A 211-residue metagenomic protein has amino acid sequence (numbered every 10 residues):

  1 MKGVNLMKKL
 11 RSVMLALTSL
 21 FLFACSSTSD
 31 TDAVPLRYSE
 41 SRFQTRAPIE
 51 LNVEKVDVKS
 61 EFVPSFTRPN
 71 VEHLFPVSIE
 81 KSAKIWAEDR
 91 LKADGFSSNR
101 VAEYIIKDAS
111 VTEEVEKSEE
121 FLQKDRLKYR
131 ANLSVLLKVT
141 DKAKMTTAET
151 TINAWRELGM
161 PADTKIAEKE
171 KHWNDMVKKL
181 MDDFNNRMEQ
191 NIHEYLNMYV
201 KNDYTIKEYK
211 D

Functional and structural regions predicted by a protein language model:
V4-M14: Bacterial N-terminal signal peptides that target proteins for export
F21-A24: C-terminal motif of bacterial Sec signal peptides marking the signal peptidase cleavage site
S26-S29: Bacterial signal peptide processing site
T31-Y38, R42-T45, L51, R156-K165: N-terminal intrinsically disordered, cationic/polar leader segments that include organellar targeting peptides
A47-S110: N-terminal segment of the mature soluble domain
E54-S65, K142-K169: Short acidic, glycine/tyrosine-flanked loop/strand segments centered on an H-E-D-like triad
S98-E149, M160: Surface-exposed short loop/turn segments
T164-D211: C-terminal/domain-edge helix-coil "capping" segments
